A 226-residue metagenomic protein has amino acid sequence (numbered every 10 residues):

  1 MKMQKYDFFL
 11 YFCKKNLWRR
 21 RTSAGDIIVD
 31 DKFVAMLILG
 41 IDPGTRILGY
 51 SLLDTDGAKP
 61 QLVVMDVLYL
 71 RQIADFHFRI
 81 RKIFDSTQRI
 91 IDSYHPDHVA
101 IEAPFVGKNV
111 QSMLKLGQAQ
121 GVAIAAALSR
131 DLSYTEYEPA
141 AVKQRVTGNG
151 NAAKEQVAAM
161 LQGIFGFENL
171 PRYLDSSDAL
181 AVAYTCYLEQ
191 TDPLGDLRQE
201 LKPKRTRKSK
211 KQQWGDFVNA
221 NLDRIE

Functional and structural regions predicted by a protein language model:
K2, D7-W18, G25-E226: Phosphate- and other anionic-substrate recognition elements at nucleic-acid/protein interfaces
